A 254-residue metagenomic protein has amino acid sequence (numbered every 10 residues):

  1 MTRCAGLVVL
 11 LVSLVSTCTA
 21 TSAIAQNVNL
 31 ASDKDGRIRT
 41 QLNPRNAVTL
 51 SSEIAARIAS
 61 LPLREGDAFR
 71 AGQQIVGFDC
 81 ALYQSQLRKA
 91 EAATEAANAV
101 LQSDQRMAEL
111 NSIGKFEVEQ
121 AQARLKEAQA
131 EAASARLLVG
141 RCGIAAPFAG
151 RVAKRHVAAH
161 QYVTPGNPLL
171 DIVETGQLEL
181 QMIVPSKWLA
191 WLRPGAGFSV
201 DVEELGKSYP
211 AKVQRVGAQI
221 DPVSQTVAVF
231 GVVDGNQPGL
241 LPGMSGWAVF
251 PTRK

Functional and structural regions predicted by a protein language model:
G6-T19: Bacterial N-terminal signal peptides
T21-A55, Q214-R215: N-terminal beta-strand block that forms a small beta-sandwich/beta-barrel module immediately after a flexible targeting
D35-R37, N43-R45, E53, R64 (+7 more regions): Extracytoplasmic
Q41, A59-P62, A68-Q74, A145-W188 (+3 more regions): Surface-exposed patches in structured soluble domains
Q74, C80-A81, V118, P168 (+4 more regions): Short, surface-exposed secondary-structure boundary micro-motifs
L82-L137, R155, L180, S224 (+1 more regions): Alpha-helical coiled-coil segments
A153-R155, S208-K254: Structural microfeature recognizing short secondary-structure transition sites
T175, P194-P210, P238: Low-complexity, intrinsically disordered, polar/proline/glycine/glutamine-rich protein-protein interaction regions
